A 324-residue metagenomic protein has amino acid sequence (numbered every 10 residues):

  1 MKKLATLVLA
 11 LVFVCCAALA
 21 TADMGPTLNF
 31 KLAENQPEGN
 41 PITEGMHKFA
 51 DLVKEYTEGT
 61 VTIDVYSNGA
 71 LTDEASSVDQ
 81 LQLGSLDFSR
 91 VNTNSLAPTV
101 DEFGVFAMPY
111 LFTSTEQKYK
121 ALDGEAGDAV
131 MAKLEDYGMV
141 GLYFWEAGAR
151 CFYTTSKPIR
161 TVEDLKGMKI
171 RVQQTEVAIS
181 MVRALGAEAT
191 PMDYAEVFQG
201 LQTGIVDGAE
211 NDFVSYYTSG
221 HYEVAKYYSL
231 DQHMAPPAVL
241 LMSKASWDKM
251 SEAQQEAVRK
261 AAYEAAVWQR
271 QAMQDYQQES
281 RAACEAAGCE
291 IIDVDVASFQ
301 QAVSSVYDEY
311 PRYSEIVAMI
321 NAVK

Functional and structural regions predicted by a protein language model:
M1-N29: Short, low-complexity disordered leader/linker segments with a strong preference for bacterial N-terminal type II
D23-E116, A126, L134-K324: N-terminal secretory/targeting leader peptides
M131: Conserved glycine-rich "GG(E/T)P / GGGxP" loop and the immediately following alpha-helix in the radical SAM core
